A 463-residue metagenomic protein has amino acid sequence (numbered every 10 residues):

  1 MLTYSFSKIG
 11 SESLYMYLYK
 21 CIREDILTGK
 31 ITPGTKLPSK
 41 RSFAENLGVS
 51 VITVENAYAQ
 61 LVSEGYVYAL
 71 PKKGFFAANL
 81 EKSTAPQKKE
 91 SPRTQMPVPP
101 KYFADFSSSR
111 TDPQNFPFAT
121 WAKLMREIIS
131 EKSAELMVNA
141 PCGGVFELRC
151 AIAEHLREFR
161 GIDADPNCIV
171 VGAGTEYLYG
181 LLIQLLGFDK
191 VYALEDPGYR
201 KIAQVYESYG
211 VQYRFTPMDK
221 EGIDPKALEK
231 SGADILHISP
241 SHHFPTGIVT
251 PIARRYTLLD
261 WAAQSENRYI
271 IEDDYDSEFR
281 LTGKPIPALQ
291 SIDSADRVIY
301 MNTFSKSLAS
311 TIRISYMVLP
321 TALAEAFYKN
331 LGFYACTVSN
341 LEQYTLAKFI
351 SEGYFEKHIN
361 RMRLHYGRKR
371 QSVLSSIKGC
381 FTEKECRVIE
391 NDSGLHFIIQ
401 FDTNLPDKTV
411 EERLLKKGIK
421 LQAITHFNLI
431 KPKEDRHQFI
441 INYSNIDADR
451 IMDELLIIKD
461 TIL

Functional and structural regions predicted by a protein language model:
M1-R126, M137, A322, G332-S339 (+9 more regions): N-terminal basic, amphipathic alpha-helical segments
K72, S291-A326: Active-site PLP attachment segment
M125, E135-E266, S277-E278, K284-I292 (+1 more regions): Conserved core of the PLP fold type I
I152, Y316, Y344-S351: Helix-loop "lid/cap" segments that line or gate small-molecule binding pockets
V170, P287-A288, Y328, L346 (+1 more regions): Catalytic cores of nucleotide-enabled group-transfer and carboxylate-activating enzymes in metabolic and assembly-line
V170, Q212-T216, I299, I389 (+1 more regions): General small-molecule cofactor/ligand-binding pocket signal
Q212, R268-Y269, I419-K420: Residue-level detector of anion-binding/catalytic polar loops
D273-D274: Walker B catalytic acidic pair
